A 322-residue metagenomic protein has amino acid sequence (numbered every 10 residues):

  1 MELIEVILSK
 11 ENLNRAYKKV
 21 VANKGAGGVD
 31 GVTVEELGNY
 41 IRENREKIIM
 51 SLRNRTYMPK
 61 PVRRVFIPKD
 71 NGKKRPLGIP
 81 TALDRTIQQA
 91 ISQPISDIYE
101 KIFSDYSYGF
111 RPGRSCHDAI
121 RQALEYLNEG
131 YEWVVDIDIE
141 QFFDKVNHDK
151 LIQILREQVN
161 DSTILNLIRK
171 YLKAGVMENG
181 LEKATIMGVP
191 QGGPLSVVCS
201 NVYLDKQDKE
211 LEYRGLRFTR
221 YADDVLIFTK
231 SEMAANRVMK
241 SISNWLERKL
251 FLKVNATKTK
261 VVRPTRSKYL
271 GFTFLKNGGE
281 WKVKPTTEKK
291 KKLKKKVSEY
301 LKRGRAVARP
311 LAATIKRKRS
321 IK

Functional and structural regions predicted by a protein language model:
M1-R42, E46: Non-catalytic, polymerase-adjacent accessory regions of viral genome-replication enzymes
L8-G25, V62-R64, Q93-I98, Y269 (+2 more regions): Short, compositionally biased low-complexity segments
S9-K18, A174-T185, A256-T257, A312 (+1 more regions): Short, hydrophobic/aliphatic alpha-helical segments
G27, G31-K101, F110: Active-site substrate-recognition loop segments, prototypically the cytochrome P450 B′-helix/B-C loop
K47, S51-F66, D70, D105-R266: Conserved polymerase palm-domain catalytic core
Q93, I137-I139, F272: Residues immediately flanking
K101-F110, E280-K282: Short, polar/flexible loop-turn hinges at active-site or ligand-entry regions and domain interfaces
K173, K249-I321: A conserved non-catalytic segment of reverse transcriptases and RNA-directed RNA polymerases corresponding to the late
